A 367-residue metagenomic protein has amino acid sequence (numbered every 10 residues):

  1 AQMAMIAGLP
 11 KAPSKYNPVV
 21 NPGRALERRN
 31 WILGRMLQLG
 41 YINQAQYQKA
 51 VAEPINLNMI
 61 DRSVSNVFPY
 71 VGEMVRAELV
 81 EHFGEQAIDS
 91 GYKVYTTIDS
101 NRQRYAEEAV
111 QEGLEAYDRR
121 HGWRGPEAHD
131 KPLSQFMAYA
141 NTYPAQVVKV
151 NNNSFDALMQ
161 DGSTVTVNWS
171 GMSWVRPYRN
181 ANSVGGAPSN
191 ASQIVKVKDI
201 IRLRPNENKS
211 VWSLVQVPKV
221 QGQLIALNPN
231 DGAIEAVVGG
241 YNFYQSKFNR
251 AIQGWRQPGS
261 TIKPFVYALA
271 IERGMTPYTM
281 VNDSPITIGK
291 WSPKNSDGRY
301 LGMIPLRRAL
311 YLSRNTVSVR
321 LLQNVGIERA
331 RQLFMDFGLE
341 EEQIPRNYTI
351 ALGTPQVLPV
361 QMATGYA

Functional and structural regions predicted by a protein language model:
A1-D161, L321, Q332-D336, E340-Q343 (+2 more regions): Non-catalytic, structured segments within soluble enzyme domains
V20, V238, Y244, D283 (+3 more regions): Primarily short, surface-exposed interaction patches in extracytoplasmic proteins
M36, A106, N152, D231-G232 (+3 more regions): Active-site SXXK
D61-V67, N230, M275-A330: Conserved catalytic neighborhood of penicillin-recognizing serine enzymes
G113-P144, K149, A187-K196, R202-N228 (+2 more regions): Beta-lactamase-like hydrolase cores
Y143-S163, V215-Y244, Q332-F337: A short, well-structured edge-of-sheet supersecondary motif
S163-N182: A short macromolecule-binding patch
A181-S192, V217-G222, Q245-F265, Y278-V281 (+1 more regions): Short active-site loop at a secondary-structure junction that contains or immediately precedes the catalytic residue(s)
